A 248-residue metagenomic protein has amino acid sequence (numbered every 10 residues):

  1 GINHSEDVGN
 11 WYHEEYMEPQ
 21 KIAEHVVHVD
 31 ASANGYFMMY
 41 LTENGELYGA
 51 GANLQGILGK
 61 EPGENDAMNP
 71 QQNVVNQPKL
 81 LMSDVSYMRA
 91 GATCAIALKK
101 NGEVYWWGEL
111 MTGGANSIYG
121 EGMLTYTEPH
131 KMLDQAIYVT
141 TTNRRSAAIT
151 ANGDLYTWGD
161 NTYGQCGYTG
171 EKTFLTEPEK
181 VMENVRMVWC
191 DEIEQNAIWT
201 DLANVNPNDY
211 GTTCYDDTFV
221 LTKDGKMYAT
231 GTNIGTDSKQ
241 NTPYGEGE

Functional and structural regions predicted by a protein language model:
G1-Q20, A50-Q77, Y105-H130, Y156-E177 (+2 more regions): Short glycine/serine- and acidic-residue-enriched loop/turn motifs that recur at repeat junctions
Q20-E24, K79-M82, H130-L133, E179-M182: Surface loop/turn motifs at the tips and blade-to-blade linkers of beta-strand repeat domains
H25-H28, D84-V85, Q135-Y138, R144 (+2 more regions): Short coil/turn segments at the loop-to-beta-strand junctions that recur within blades of beta-propeller repeat folds
V27, E43-E46, D84-Y87, K100-E103 (+3 more regions): Tandem repeat domain/solenoid detector
A31-S32, E192-T212: Structural signature of eukaryotic scaffold interfaces centered on beta-propeller domains
S32, L41-T42, G91, L98-K99 (+4 more regions): Structural WD40 beta-propeller signal
G35-Y36, G45, A92-T93, G102 (+4 more regions): Short coil/turn segments that connect the beta-strands within blades of beta-propeller domains
Y36-Y40, G49, C94-A97, W106 (+4 more regions): Conserved core positions of repeat-based scaffolds
